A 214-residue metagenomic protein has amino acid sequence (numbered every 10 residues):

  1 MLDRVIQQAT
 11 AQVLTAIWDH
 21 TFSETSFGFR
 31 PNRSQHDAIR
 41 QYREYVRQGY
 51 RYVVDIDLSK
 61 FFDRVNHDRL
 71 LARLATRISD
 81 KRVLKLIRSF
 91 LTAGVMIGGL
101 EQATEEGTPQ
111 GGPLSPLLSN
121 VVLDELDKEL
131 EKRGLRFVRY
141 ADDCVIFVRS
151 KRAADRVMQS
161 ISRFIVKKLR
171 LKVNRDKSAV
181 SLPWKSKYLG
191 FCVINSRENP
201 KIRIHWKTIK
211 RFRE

Functional and structural regions predicted by a protein language model:
M1-A9, I39, R43: Duplex nucleic acid-engaging cores and interfaces of nucleic-acid transaction enzymes
Q8, Q12-T25: Electropositive, glycine- and tryptophan-enriched low-complexity nucleic-acid-binding patches
T21-K187: Conserved polymerase palm-domain catalytic core
R149, S196-R197: Short acidic-glycine loop/turn motifs at beta-strand connectors
R197-E214: Basic, alpha-helical interaction scaffolds
